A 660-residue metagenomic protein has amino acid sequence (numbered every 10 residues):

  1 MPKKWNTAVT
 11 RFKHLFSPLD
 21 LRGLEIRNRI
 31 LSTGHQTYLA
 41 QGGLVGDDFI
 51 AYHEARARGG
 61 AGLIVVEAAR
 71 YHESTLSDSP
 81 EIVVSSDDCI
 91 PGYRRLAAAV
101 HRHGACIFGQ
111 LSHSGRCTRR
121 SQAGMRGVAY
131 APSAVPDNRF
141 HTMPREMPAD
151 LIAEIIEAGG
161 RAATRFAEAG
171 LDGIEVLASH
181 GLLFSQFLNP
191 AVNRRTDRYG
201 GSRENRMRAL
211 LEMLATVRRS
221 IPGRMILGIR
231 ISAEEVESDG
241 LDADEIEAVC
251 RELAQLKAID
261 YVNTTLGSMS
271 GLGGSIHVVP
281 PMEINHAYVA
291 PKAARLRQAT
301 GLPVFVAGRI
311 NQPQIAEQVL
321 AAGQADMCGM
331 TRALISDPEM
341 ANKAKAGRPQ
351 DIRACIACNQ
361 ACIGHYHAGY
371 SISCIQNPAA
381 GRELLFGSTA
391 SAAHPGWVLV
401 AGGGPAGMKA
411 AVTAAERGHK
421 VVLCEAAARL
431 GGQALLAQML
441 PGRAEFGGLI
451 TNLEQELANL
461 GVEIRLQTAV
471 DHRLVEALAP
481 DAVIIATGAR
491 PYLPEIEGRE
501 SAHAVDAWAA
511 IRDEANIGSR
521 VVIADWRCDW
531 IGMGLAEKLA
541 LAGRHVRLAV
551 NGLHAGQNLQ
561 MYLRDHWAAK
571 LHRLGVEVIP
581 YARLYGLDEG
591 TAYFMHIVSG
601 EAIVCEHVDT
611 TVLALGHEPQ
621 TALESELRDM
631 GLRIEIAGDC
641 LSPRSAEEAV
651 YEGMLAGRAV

Functional and structural regions predicted by a protein language model:
P2-A401, P405, A410-E416, K420-V421 (+2 more regions): Flavin-dependent oxidoreductase catalytic cores
G62, D172, D260, D326 (+3 more regions): Conserved acidic residues
V262, L296, V319, T331 (+10 more regions): Hydrophobic, well-ordered secondary-structure elements that form the walls of internal hydrophobic environments
S275-M282, D326-M327, A434-G442, E635-S642: Short beta-alpha connecting loops at secondary-structure transitions that line or flank enzyme active sites
T300, G323-Q324, L460, E500 (+3 more regions): Short, structured coil segments at secondary-structure junctions
A392-A426, R465-E476, A486-L559, V598-T610 (+1 more regions): Rossmann-like dinucleotide/flavin-binding elements
L423-L460, D529-I531, A536-A582, L641: Rossmann-like dinucleotide-binding cores of NAD(P)H-dependent redox enzymes
